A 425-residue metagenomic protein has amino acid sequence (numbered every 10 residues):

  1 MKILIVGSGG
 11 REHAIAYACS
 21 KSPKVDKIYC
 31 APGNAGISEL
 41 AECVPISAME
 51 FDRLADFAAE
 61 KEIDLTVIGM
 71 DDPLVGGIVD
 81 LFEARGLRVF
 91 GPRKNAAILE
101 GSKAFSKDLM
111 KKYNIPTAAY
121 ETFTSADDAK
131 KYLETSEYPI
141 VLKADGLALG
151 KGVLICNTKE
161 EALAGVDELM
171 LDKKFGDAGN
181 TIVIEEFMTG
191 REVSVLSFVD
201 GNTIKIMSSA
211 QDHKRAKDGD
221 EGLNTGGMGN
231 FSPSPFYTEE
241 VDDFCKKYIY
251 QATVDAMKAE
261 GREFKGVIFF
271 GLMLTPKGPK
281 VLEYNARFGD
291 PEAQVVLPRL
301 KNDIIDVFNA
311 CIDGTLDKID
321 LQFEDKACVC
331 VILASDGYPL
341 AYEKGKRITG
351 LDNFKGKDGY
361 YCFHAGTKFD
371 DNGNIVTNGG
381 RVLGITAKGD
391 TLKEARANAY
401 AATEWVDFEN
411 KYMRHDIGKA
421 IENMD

Functional and structural regions predicted by a protein language model:
M1-K94: ATP-binding N-terminal substructure of ATP-dependent carboxylate-amine bond-forming enzymes
L4-I5, E100-T181, Q211, P235 (+1 more regions): Active-site nucleotide/adenylate-binding loops and adjacent lid/helix of ATP-dependent enzymes
S20-K21, G36-S38, E60, F90 (+13 more regions): Solvent-exposed alpha-helices and their adjacent loops that cap or buttress functional pockets in soluble metabolic
V67, I78-R93, I98-T117, E121: Glycine/small-residue-rich loop that forms an oxyanion/phosphate-binding "nest" at active or ligand-binding sites
C156-A293: Internal nucleotide-binding/catalytic subdomain
K246-I268, N285-K357, D370: Active-site "cap" helix and flanking loop/linker of ATP-utilizing ligase/carboxylase catalytic domains
T367-N372, V376-D425: Generic C-terminus detector
